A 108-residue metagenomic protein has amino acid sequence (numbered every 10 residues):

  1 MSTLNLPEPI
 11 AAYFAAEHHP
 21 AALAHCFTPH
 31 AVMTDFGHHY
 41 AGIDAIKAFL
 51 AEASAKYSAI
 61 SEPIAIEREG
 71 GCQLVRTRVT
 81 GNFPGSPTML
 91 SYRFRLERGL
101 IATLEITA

Functional and structural regions predicted by a protein language model:
M1-A108: C-terminal and inter-domain tail/linker signature
